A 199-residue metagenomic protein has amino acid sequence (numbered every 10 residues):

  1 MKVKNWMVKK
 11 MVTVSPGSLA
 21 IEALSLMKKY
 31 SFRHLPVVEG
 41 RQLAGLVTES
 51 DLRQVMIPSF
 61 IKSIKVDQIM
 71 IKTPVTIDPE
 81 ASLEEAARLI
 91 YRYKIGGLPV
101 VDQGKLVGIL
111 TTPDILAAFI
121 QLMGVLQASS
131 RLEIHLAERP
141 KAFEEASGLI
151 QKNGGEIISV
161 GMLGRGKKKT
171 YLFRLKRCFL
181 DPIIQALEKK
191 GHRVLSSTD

Functional and structural regions predicted by a protein language model:
M1-K10, G17-E39, G45-S50, M56-I57: Basic, Lys/Arg-rich alpha-helical nucleic-acid-recognition elements, primarily the DNA-binding modules of transcription
M1-K10, T48-D78, S82-Y91, K105-K167 (+3 more regions): Tandem CBS (Bateman) regulatory domains
V14-S15, R33-L46, I77-D78, G96-L110 (+1 more regions): Cytosolic beta-strand hydrophobic patch enriched in CBS
K168-K176: A generic structural motif
